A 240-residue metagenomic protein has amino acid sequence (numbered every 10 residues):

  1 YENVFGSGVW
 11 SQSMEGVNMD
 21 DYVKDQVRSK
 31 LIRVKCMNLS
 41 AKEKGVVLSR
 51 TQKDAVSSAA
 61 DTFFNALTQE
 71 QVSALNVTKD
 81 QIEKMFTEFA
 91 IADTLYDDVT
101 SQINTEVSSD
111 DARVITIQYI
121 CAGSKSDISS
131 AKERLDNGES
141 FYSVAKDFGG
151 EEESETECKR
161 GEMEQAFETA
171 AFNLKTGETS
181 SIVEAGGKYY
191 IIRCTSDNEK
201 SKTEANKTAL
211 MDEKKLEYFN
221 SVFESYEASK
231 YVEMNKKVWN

Functional and structural regions predicted by a protein language model:
Y1-V77: N-terminal targeting/tethering segments
C36, D127, S140: Residue-level recognition of oxygen-bearing side chains
Q71-E133, K146, E162-N240: PPIase-associated folding chaperone regions across multiple families
F141-G150: Short, well-ordered alpha-helical segments enriched in acidic and aromatic residues
T156-E157: Short helix-loop boundary/capping segments
